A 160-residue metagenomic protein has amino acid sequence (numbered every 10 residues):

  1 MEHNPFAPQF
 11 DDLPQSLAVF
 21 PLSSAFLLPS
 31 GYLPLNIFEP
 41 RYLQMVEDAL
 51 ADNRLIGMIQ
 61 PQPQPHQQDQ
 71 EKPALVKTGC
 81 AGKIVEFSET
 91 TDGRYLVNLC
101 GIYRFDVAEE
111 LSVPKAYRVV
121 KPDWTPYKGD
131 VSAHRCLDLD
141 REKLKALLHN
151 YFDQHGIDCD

Functional and structural regions predicted by a protein language model:
M1-D160: N-terminal low-complexity, acidic/polar interaction/targeting segments
